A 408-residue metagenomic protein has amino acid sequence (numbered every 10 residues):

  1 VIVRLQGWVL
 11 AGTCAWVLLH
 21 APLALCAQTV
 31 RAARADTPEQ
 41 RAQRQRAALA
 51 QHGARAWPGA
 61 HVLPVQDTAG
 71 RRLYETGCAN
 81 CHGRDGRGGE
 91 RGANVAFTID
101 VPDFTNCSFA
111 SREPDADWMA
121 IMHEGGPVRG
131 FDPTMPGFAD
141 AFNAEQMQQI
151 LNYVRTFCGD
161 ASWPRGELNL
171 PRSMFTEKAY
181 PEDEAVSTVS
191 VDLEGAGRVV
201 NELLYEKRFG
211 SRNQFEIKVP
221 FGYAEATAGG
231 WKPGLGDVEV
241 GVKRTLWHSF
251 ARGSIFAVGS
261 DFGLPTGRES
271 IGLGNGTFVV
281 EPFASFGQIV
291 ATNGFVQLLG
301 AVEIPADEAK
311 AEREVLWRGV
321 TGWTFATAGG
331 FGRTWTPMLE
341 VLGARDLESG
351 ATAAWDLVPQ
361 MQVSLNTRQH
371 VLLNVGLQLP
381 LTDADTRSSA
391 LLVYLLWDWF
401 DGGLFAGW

Functional and structural regions predicted by a protein language model:
V1-G12: Bacterial N-terminal signal peptides that target proteins for export
L10-P22: Hydrophobic helical h-region of N-terminal Sec-dependent signal peptides in bacterial secretory/periplasmic proteins
T13, A24-L25, V30-A33: Cleavable N-terminal signal peptides
V30-L73: Electrostatic cytochrome c docking/interface patches
T37, N94, T98-D103, I121-Q148: Axial heme c-ligation environment in periplasmic c-type cytochrome domains
V65, R71-I99, E124-D132, F157-A161: Periplasmic/extracellular electron-transfer cofactor-ligation site, primarily the c-type cytochrome heme-c attachment
R71, G86-A120, P171, F175-E177 (+2 more regions): Gly/Gly-Pro-rich "capping" loops immediately C-terminal to redox-active cysteine motifs in periplasmic/lumenal
E145, A161-W408: Transmembrane beta-barrel domains of Gram-negative outer membranes and organellar outer membranes
